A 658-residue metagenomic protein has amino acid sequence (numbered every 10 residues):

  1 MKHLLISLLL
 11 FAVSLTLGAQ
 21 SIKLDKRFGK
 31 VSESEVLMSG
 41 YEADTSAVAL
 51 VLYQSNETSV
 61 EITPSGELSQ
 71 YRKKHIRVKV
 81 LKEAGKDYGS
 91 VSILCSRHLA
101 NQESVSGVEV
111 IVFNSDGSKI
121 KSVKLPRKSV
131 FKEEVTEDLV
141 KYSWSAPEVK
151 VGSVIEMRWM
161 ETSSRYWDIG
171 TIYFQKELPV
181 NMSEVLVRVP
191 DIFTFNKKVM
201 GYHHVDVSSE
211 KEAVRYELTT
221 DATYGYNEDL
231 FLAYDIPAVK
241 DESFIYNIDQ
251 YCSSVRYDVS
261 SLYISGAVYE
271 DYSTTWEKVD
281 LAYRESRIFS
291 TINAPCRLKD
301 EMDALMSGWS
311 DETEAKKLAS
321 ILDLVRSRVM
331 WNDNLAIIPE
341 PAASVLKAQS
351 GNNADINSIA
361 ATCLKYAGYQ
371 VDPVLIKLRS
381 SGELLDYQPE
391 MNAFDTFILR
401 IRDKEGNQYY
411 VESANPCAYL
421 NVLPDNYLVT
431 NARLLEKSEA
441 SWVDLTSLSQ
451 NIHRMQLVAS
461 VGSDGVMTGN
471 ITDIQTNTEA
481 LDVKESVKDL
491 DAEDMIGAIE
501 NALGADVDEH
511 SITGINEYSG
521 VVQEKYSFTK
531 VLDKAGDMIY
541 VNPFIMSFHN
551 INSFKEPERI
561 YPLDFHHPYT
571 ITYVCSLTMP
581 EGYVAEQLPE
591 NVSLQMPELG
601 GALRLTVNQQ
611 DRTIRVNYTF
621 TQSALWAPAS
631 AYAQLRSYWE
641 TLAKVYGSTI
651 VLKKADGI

Functional and structural regions predicted by a protein language model:
M1-L24: Bacterial Sec-dependent N-terminal signal peptides
L5, L322-R326, N357-T362: Contiguous, well-ordered alpha-helical segments that form the cores/surfaces of helical PPI scaffolds
Q20-W276, L281, E340, D355-A361 (+4 more regions): Beta-strand-rich, non-transmembrane domain signature
G66-E67, Y269, I292-P295, S310-L318 (+3 more regions): Generic detection of long, well-ordered alpha-helical segments
W276-A348: Secondary-structure boundary elements
I288-L298, D311, K317, A336 (+10 more regions): Extended non-catalytic domains of envelope/secretory-pathway proteins
G497-I658: A carboxyl-terminal module marker
